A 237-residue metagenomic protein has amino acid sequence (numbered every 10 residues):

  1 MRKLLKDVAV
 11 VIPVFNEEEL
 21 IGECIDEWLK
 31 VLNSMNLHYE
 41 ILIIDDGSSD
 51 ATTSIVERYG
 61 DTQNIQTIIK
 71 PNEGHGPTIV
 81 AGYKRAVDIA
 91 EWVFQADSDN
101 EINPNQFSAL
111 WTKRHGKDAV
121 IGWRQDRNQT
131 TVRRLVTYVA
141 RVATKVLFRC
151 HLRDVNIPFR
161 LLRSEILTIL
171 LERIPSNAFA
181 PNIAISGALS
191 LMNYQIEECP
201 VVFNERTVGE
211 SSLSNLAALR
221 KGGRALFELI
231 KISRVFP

Functional and structural regions predicted by a protein language model:
M1-D7, R149, R173-P237: Hydrophobic helical membrane-anchoring modules
K6-V8, L29-L42, A51, N64-I65: Short loop->beta transition adjacent to catalytic acidic/histidine clusters or analogous donor-positioning motifs
V14-F15, I44-D46: Conserved sequence signature across two-component system core domains
E17-L20, S48, H75: Donor nucleotide-sugar binding loop of glycosyltransferases
E17-L32: Short, well-formed alpha-helical segments that are part of the catalytic scaffolds of diverse glycosyltransferases
Y39-L42, T53-R85: Conserved donor nucleotide-binding strand/loop of the catalytic core
D45-S54, N100: A conserved acidic beta->alpha catalytic loop
K70-R85, W92-F94, E101-F179, R206-L216 (+1 more regions): Acceptor/aglycone-binding surface of glycosyltransferases and processive sugar-polymer synthases
